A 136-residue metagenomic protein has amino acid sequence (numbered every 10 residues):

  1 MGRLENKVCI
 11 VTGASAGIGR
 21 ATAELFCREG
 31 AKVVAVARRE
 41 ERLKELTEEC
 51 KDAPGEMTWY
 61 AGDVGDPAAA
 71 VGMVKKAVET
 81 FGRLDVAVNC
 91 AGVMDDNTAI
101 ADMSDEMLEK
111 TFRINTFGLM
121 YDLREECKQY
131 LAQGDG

Functional and structural regions predicted by a protein language model:
K7, R83-L84, Y130-G136: Active-site loop of short-chain dehydrogenase/reductase
S15-A16: Conserved glycine-rich cofactor-binding loop
E29-L46: Conserved glycine-rich Rossmann-like NAD(P)H-binding loop of the short-chain dehydrogenase/reductase
A61-M73, D105: The beta1-alpha1 cofactor-binding region of Rossmann-like NAD(H)/NADP(H)-dependent oxidoreductases
A91-D96: Conserved NAD(P)H cofactor-binding loop of Rossmann-fold oxidoreductase domains
T98-I100, M107-E109: Substrate-binding pocket helix/loop in short-chain dehydrogenase/reductase
L123-R124: A short, exposed helix-loop element centered on a Lys and neighboring polar residues
